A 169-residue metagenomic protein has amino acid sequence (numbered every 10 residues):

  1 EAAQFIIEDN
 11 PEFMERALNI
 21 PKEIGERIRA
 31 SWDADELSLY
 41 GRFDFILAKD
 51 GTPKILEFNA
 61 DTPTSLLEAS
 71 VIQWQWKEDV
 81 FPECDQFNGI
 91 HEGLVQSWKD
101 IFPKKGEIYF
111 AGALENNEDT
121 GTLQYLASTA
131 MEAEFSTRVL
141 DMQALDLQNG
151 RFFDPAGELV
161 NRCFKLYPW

Functional and structural regions predicted by a protein language model:
E1-R27: Low-complexity, highly charged intrinsically disordered N-terminal segments that act as targeting/localization
E15-A17, R29-A30, A34-K49: A short glycine-rich, hydrophobically flanked beta-strand micro-motif that places a catalytic Asp/Glu for divalent metal
R16-E23, R29-D33, D85-Q86, T137-L140: Short linear motifs at secondary-structure transitions and domain/linker junctions
E36, I46-T52, T62-W169: Domain-scale recognition of functional cores that engage charged ligands
I55-N59: Short hydrophobic beta-strand that contains or immediately precedes a catalytic carboxylate
